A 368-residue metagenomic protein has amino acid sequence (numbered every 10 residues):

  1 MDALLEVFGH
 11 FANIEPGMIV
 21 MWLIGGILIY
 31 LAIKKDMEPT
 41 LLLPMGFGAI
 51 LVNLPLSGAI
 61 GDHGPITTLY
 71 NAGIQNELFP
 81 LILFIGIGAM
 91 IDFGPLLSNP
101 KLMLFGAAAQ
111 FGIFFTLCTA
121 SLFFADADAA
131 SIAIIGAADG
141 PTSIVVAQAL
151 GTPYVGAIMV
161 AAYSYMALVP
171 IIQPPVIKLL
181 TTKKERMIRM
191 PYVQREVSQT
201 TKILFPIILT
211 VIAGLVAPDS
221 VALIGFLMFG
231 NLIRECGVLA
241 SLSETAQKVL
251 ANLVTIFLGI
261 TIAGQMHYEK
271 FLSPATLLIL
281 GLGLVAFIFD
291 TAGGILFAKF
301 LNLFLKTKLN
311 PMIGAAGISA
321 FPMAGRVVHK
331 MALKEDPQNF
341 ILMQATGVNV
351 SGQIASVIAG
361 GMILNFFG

Functional and structural regions predicted by a protein language model:
M1-I66: N-terminal alpha-helical transmembrane segments of multi-pass membrane transport and channel/translocase proteins
H10-M21, T68-L83, D128-G136, P218-M228 (+1 more regions): Structural signature of hydrophobic alpha-helical transmembrane segments
L28, L51, Q75-L97, G230-I233 (+1 more regions): Hydrophobic transmembrane alpha-helices of secondary-active transporters and Na+-translocating membrane complexes
N71-N76, I85-M90, L104-F115, T119 (+3 more regions): Alpha-helical membrane segments and immediately flanking helix-loop junctions that form or couple to the substrate/ion
L96-T116, H267-G294, A345, N349: Entry/N-cap segments of selected transmembrane alpha helices and their immediately preceding amphipathic helices
P153-I171, L282-F289, I313-A316: Alpha-helical transmembrane segments
S164-V238: Membrane-embedded hairpin module used as a gating/binding unit in multi-pass transport and secretion proteins
L209-G294: Transmembrane helical segments that form the transport core of multi-pass membrane transport proteins
